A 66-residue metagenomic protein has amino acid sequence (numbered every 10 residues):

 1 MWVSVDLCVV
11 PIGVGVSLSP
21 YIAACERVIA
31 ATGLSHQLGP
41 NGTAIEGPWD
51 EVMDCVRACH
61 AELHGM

Functional and structural regions predicted by a protein language model:
M1-G39, T43-M66: N-terminal intrinsically disordered, cationic/polar leader segments that include organellar targeting peptides
